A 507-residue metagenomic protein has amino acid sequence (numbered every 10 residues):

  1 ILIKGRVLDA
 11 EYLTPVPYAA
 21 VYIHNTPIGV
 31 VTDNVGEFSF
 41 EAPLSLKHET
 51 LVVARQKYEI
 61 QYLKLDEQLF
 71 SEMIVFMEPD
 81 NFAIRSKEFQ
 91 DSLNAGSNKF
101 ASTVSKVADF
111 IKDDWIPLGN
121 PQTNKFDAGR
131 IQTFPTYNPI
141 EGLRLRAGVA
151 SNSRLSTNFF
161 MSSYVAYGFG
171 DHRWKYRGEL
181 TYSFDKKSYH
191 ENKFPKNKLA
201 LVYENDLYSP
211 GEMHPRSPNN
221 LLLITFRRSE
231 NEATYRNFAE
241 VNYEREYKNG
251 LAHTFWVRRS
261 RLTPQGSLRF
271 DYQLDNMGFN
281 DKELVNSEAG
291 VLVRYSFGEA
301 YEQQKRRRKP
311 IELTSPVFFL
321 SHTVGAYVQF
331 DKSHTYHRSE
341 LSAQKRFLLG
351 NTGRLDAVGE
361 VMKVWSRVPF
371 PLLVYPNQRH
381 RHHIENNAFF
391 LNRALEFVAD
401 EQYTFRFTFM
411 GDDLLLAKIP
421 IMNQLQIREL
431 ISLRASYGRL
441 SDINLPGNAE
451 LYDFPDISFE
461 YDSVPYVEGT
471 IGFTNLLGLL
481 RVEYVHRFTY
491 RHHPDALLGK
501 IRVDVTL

Functional and structural regions predicted by a protein language model:
L2-P17: Structural motif
L13-P17, S39-H48, L65-E67: Short Pro-Gly-centered beta-turn/loop motif in secreted/extracellular proteins
T14, I23-N25, L44-L46, G350 (+1 more regions): A generic beta-sheet turn/junction motif
I23-N25, K47-K64, Q68-L69, P79-F82: A short, solvent-exposed loop/turn motif at the edges and junctions of modular extracellular/periplasmic domains
P27-E37: Short, acidic Ser/Thr/Gly-rich low-complexity loop/linker segments typical of extracellular and cell-surface proteins
E37-P43, I74, V149: Exposed aromatic-hydrophobic patches
I74-A83, E283: Conserved "repeat-terminator" motif of extracellular CCP/Sushi domains
R85-L507: Exposed, low-structure sequence patches enriched in small/polar residues
